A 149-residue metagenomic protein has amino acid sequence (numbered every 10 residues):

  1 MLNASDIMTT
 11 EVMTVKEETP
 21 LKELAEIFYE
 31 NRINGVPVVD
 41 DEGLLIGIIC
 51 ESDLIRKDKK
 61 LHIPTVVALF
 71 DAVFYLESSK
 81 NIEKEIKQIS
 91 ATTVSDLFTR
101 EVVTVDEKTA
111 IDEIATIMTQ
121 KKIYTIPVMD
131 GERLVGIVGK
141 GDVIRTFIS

Functional and structural regions predicted by a protein language model:
M1-I33, V38-D41, L45-I46, D71-I117 (+2 more regions): Bateman/CBS regulatory modules and CBS-like beta-alpha motifs in cytosolic regions of diverse proteins
V15, Y29-R32, D53, H62 (+1 more regions): Residue-level detector of secondary-structure transition/capping positions
G47-C50, I55, I137-V143: Short hydrophobic beta-strand motif reused across regulatory alpha/beta modules
I55-F70, V143-S149: A short, polar/charged loop-to-alpha-helix boundary motif
K121-I126, G139-I148: Gly/Ser-rich helix-loop-strand patches that form or flank binding pockets for ribonucleotide-derived cofactors
